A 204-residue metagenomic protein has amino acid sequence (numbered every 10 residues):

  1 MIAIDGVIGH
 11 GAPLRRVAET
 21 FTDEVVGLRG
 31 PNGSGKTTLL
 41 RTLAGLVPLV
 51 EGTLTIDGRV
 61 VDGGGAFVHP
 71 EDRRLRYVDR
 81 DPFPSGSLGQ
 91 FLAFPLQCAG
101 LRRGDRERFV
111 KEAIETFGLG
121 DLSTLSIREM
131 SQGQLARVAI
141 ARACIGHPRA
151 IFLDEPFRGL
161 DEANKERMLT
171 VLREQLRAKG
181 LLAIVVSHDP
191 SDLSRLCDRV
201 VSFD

Functional and structural regions predicted by a protein language model:
A44: Helix-to-loop junction immediately C-terminal to a conserved catalytic motif
V60-R76: ABC ATPase NBD coupling module
D81, G86-A99: Q-loop/switch helix immediately C-terminal to the Walker
D105-L122: Conserved ABC ATPase "signature" region
S126-M130, Q134: Conserved ABC ATPase signature
I140: Hydrophobic anchor residue at the start of the ABC signature
D154, D161: ABC-family nucleotide-binding domains
